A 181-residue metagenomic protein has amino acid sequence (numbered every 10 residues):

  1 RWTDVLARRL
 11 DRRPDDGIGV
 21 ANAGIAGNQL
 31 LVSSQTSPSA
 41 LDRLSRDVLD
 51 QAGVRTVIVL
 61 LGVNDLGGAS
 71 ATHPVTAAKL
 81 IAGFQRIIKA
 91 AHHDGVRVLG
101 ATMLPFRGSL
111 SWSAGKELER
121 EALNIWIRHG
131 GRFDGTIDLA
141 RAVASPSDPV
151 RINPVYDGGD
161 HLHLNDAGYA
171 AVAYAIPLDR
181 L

Functional and structural regions predicted by a protein language model:
R1-R86, R107-W112, K116, H163: Conserved SGNH/GDSL esterase-like catalytic core that processes O-acyl groups on lipids and polysaccharides
L60, A101-T102: Conserved beta-strand segments of the P-loop GTPase G domain that flank and frequently precede/overlap
G67, L104-L181: Catalytic His-Asp segment of secreted/periplasmic serine-dependent ester chemistry enzymes
H92: Anion (oxyanion) recognition and catalysis
